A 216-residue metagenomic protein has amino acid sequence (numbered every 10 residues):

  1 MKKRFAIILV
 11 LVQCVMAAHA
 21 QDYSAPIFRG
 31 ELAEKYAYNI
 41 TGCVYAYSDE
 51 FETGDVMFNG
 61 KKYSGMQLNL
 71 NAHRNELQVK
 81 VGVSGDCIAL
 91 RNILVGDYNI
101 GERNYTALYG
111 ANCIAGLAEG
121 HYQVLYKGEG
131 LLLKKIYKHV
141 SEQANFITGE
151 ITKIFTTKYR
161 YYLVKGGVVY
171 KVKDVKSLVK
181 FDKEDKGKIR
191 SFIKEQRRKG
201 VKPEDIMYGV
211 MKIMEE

Functional and structural regions predicted by a protein language model:
R4-C14, A18: Sec-dependent N-terminal signal peptides
A18, I40, F155-T156: Short acidic/polar alpha-helix capping motifs at helix-coil junctions
Q21-V79, S84-G85: N-terminal secretory signal peptides
Y36-N39, Y162, K183: N-proximal short alpha-helices
M57-K176: Aromatic-patch recognition
K173-F181, D185: Compositionally biased P/S/T/G-rich terminal and signal peptide-adjacent segments that lie outside catalytic cores
D182-E216: Long, compositionally biased interface segments
